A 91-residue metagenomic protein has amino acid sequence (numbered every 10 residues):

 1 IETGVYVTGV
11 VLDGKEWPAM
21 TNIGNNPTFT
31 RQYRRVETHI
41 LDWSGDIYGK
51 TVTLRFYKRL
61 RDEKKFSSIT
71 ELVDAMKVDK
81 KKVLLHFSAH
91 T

Functional and structural regions predicted by a protein language model:
I1-T91: Phosphate/ribose-recognition catalytic cores of enzymes acting on nucleotide-derived substrates
